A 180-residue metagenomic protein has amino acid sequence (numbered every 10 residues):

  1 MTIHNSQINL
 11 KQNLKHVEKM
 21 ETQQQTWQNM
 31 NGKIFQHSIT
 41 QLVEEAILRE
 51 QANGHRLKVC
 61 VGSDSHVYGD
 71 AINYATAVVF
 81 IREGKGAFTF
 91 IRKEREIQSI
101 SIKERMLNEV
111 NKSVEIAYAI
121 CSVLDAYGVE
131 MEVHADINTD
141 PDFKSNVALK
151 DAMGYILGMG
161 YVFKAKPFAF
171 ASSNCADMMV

Functional and structural regions predicted by a protein language model:
T2-V59: Basic, amphipathic N-terminal segments that precede the first structured/catalytic domain
N53-H55, L124-E130: Short helix-terminating capping/connector loops at secondary-structure junctions
V61-G62, H66-R92: Acidic, metal-ligating active-site segments
D70-Y74, P141-A148, C175-A176: A short acidic (Asp/Glu
N73, K164, F168-V180: C-terminal edge-of-domain segments
E96-A126: Acidic helix/loop or adjacent segment enriched in Glu/Asp that either coordinates divalent metal
G128-T139: Short glycine-rich, basic-tinged beta-strand/loop micro-motifs
N138-A169: Short, low-complexity, polybasic intrinsically disordered segments
